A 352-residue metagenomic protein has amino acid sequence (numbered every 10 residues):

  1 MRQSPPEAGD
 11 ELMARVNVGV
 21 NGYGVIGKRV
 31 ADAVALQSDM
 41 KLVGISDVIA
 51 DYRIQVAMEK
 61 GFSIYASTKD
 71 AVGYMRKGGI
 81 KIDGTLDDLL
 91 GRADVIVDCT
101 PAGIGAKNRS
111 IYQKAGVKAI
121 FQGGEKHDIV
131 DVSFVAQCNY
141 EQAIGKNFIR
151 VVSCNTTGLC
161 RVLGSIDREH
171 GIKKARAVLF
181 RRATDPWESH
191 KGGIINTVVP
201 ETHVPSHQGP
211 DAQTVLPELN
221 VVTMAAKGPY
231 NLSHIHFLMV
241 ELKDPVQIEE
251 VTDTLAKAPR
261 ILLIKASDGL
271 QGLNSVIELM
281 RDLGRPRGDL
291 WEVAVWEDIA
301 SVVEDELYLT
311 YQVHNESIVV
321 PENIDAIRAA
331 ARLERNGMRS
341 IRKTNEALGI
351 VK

Functional and structural regions predicted by a protein language model:
G9-E188, R332-R342, G349-I350: N-terminal Rossmann-like NAD(P) cofactor-binding subdomain of oxidoreductases, focused on the glycine-rich
N17, R29-D32, L36-D83, G171-K174 (+1 more regions): C-terminal substrate-binding/catalytic lobe of Rossmann-fold NAD(P)-dependent oxidoreductases
P286-K352: NAD(P)-dependent Rossmann-like dehydrogenase/reductase catalytic/cofactor-binding core
